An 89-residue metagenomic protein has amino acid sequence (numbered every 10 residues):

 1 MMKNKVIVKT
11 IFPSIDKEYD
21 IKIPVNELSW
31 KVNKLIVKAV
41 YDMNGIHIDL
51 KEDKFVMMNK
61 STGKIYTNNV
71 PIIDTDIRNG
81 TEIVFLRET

Functional and structural regions predicted by a protein language model:
M2-T89: Ubiquitin system architectures
